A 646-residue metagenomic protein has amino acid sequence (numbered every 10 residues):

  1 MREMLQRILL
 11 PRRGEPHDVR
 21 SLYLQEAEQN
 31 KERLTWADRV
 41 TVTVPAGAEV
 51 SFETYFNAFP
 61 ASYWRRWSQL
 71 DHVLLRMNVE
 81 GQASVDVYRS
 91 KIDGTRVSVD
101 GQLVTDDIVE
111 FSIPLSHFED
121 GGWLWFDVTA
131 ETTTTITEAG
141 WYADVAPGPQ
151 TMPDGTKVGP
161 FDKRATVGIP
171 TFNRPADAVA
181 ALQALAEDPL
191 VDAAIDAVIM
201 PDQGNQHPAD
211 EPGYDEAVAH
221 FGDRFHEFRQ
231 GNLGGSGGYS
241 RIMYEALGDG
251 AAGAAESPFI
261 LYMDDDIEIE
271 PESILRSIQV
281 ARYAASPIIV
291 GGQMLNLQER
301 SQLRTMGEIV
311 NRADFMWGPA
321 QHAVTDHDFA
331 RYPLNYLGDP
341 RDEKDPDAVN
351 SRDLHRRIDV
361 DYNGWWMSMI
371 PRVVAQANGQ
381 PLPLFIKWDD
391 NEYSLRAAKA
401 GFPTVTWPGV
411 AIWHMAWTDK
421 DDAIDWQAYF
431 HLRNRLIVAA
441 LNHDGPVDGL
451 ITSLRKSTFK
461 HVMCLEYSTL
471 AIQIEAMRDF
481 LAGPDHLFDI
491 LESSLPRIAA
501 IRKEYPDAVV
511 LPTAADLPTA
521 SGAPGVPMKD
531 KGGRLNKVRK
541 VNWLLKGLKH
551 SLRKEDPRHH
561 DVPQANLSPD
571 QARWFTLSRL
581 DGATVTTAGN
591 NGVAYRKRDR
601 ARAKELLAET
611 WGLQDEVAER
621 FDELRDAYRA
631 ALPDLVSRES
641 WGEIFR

Functional and structural regions predicted by a protein language model:
M1-A130, R433-R646: Terminal low-complexity segments of carbohydrate-biosynthetic enzymes
R164-T166, A197, E392: Cell-envelope/extracellular polymer assembly enzymes that use nucleotide-activated donors
R174-P189: Short, well-formed alpha-helical segments that are part of the catalytic scaffolds of diverse glycosyltransferases
L185-F228: Acidic donor-binding segment of Leloir-type glycosyltransferases
G253-E268: Short beta-strand-to-loop acidic/aromatic patch adjacent to the donor-nucleotide binding site
P271-F329: Conserved donor NDP-sugar-binding/catalytic core segment of glycosyltransferases
H322-M367, D421: A recurrent flexible, glycine/aromatic-enriched loop bordering the glycosyltransferase active site that acts as
D359, N363-M367, R372, Q376-L395 (+1 more regions): Donor nucleotide-sugar recognition loop
